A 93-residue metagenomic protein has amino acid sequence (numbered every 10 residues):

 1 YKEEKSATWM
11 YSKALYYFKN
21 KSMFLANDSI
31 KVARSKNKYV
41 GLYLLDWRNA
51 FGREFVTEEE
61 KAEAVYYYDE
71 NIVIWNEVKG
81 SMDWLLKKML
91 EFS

Functional and structural regions predicted by a protein language model:
E4-Y11: Generic helix N-cap/helix-start motif at coil->alpha-helix transitions
K13-S93: Long, ordered, amphipathic alpha-helical scaffolds
